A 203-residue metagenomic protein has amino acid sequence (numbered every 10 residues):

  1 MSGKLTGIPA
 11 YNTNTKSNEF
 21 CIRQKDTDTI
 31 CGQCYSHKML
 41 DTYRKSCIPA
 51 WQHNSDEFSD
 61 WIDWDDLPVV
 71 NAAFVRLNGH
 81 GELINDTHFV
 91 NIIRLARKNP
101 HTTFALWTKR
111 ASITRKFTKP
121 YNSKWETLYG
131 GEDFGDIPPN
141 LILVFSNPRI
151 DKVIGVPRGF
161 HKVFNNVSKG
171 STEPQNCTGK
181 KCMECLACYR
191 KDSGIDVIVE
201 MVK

Functional and structural regions predicted by a protein language model:
M1-K203: Class I S-adenosyl-L-methionine
